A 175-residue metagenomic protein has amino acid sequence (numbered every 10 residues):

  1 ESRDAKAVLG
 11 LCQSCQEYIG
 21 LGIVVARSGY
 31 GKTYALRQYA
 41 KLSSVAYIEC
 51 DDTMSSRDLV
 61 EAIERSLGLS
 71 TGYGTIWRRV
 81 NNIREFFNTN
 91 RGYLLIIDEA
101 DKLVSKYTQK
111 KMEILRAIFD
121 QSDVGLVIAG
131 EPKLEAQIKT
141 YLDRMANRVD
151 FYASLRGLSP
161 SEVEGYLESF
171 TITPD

Functional and structural regions predicted by a protein language model:
E1-I19: A short, basic N-terminal segment
Q16-Q38: Walker A/P-loop nucleotide-binding motif
L21-I23, V45-A46, G92-L94, G125: Residue-level preference for the first positions of well-ordered beta-strands
A40-D52: Conserved catalytic segments around the Walker B and adjacent sensor/switch elements of P-loop NTPase domains
L42-V45, S122-V124, M145-F151: Short glycine-/polar-rich loops that comprise or flank the Walker A/P-loop and associated switch/sensor motifs
S55-A62, S70-G125, G157-Y166, P174-D175: Mid-core helix/loop region of P-loop NTP-binding domains shared across ATPases and GTPases
E99, I128-K133: A short beta-strand-to-loop transition that corresponds to the Sensor-1 phosphate-sensing loop of AAA+ P-loop ATPases
L134-V149: Short regulatory helix/loop adjacent to the ATP-binding pocket of P-loop NTPases
